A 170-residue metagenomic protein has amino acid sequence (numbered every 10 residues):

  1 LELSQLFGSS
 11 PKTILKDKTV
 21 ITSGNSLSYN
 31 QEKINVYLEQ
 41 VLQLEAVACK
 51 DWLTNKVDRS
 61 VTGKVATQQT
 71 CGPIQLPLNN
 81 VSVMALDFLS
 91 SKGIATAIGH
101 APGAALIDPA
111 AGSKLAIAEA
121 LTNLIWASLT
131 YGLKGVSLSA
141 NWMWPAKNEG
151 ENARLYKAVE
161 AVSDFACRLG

Functional and structural regions predicted by a protein language model:
L1-G170: Glycine/proline-enriched, intrinsically flexible loops and inter-domain linkers
